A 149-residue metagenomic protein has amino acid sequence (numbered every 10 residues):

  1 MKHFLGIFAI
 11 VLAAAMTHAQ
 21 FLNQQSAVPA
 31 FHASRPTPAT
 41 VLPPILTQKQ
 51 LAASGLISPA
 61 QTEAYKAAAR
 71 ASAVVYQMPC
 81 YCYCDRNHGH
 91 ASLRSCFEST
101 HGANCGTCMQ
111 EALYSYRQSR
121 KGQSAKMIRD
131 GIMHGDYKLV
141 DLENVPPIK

Functional and structural regions predicted by a protein language model:
M1-A69, Y116-R120, A125, R129-K149: Secretory/periplasmic and organellar redox-cofactor proteins
A52, I57, V75-Y76, F97: Generic, ordered loop/turn and secondary-structure boundary motif
E63-A73, Y83-C84, S92-S95: Short, intrinsically disordered, charge-biased short linear motifs at domain edges
A71-M78, L139: Short secondary-structure junctions and interdomain/linker hinges
M78-S115: Short, thiol/selenol-centered motifs that function as redox-active sites or metal-ligating centers
